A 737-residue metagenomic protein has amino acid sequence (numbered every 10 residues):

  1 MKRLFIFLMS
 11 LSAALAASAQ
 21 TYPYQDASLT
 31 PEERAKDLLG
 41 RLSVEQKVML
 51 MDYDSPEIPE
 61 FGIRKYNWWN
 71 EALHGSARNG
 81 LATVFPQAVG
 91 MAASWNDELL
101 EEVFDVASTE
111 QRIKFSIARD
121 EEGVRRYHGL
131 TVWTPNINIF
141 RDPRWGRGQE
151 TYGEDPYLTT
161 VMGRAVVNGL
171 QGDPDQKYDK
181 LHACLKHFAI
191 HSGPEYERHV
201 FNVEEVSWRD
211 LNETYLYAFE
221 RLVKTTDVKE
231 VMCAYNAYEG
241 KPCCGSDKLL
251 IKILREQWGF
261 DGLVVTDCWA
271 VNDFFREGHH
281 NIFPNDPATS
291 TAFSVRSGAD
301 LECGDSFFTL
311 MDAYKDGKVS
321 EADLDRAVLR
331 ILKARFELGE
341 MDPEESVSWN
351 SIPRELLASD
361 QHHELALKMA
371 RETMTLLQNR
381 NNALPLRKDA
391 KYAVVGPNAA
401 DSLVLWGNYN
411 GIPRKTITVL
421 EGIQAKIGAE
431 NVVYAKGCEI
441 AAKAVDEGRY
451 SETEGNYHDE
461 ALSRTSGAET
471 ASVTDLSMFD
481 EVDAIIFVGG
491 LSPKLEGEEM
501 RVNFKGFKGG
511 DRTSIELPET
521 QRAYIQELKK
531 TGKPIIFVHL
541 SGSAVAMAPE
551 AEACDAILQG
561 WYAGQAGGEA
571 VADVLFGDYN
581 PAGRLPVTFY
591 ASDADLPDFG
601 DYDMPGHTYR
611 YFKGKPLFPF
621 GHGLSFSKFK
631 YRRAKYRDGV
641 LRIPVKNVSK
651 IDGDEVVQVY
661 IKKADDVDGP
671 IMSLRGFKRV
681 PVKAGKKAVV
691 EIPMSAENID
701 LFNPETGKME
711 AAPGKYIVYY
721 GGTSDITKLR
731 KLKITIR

Functional and structural regions predicted by a protein language model:
M1-T21: Bacterial Sec-dependent N-terminal signal peptides
A19-F702, K708-I726, T735-R737: Glycoside hydrolase catalytic-domain context in secreted enzymes
